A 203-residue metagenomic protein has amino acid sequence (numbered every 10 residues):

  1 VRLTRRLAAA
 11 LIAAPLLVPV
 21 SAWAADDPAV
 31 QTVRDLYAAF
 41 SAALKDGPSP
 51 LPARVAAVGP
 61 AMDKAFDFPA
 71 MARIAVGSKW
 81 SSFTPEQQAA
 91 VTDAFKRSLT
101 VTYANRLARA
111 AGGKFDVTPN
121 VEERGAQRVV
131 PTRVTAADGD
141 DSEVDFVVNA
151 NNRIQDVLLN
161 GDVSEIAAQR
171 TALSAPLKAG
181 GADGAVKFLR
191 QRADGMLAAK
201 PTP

Functional and structural regions predicted by a protein language model:
L3-A13: N-terminal export leaders
V18-A24: Sec/Tat signal peptide C-region and signal peptidase I cleavage site
D26-Y103: Early exported N-terminus immediately downstream of N-terminal targeting peptides
A75-G77, A108-K114, A175-L177: Juxtamembrane/interface motifs at transmembrane-helix termini
F95, V121, R133-A136, V148-A150 (+1 more regions): A mature extracytoplasmic/lumenal domain signature
T100-S142, R192-P203: Surface-exposed, charged secondary-structure patches
D141-T171: Short beta-strand edge/turn micro-motifs at domain boundaries
D162-P203: Non-transmembrane domains of secretory- and envelope-associated proteins
